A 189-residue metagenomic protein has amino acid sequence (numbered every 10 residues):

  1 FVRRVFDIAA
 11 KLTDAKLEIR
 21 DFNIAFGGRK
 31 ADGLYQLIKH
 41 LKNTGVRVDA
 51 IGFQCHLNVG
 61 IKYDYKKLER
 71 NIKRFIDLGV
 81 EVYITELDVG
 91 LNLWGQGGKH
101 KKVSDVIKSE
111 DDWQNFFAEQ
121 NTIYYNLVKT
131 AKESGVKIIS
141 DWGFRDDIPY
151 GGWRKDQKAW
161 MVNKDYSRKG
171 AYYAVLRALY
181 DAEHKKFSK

Functional and structural regions predicted by a protein language model:
F1-K102: Noncatalytic carbohydrate-binding groove/subsite architecture in carbohydrate-active enzymes
R4, I8-K11, K67-Y83, V89-K189: Aromatic-rich peripheral "rim/lid" segments of glycoside hydrolase catalytic domains that contact and position glycan
